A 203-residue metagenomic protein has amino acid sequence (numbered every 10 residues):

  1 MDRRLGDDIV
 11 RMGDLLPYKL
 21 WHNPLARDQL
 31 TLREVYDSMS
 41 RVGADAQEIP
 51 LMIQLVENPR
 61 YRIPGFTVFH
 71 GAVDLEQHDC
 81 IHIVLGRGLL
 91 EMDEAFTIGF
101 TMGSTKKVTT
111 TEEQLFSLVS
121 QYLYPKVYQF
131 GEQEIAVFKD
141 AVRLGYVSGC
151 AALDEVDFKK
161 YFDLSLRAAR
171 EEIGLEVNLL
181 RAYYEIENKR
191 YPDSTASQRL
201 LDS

Functional and structural regions predicted by a protein language model:
D2-V10, P24, E48: Intrinsically disordered, low-complexity linker/tail regions enriched in polar/charged residues
L5, A46-Q47, R87, D193-S203: Domain-length accessory/inserted modules outside core catalytic folds
L15-R167, E171: Core of folded catalytic or high-affinity ligand/protein-binding domains in predominantly eukaryotic proteins
A151-L200: Low-complexity intrinsically disordered segments
